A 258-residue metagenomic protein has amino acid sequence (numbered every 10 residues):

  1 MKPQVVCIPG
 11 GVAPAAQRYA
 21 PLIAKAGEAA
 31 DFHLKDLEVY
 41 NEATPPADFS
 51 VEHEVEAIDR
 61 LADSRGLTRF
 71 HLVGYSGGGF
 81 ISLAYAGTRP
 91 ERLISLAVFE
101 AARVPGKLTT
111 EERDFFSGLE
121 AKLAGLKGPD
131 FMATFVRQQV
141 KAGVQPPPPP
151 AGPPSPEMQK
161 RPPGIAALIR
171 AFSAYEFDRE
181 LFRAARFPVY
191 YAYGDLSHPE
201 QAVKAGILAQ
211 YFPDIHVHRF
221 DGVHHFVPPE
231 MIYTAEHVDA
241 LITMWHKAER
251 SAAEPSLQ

Functional and structural regions predicted by a protein language model:
M1-T44: Conserved HGGG/HGGXW glycine-rich cap/lid loop of the alpha/beta-hydrolase fold
A24, H33-H71, H237: Active-site loop/oxyanion-hole signature of alpha/beta-hydrolase fold enzymes
G74-G78, S82: Gly/Ala-rich beta-loop-alpha elbow adjacent to hydrolase catalytic centers
G87, I94-A124: Flexible "cap/lid" loop of the alpha/beta hydrolase fold
K127-A166: Conserved alpha/beta-hydrolase catalytic His-Asp/Glu region
A185, Y191-Y193: Short beta-strand/loop motif that positions the catalytic acidic residue of the alpha/beta-hydrolase fold
H198-K204: Conserved alpha/beta-hydrolase "acid-adjacent" motif
R219-A235: Catalytic histidine-centered segment of alpha/beta-hydrolase-like enzymes
